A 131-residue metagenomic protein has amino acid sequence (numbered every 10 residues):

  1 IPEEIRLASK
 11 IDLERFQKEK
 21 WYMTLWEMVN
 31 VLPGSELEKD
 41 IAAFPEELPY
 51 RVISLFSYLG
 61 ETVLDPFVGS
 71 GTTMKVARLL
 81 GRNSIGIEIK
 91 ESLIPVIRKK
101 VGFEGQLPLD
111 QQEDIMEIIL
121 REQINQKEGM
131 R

Functional and structural regions predicted by a protein language model:
I1: Conserved beta strand-loop-helix elements of the APE1-like EEP
E4-R131: S-adenosyl-L-methionine-dependent nucleic acid methyltransferase catalytic domains
